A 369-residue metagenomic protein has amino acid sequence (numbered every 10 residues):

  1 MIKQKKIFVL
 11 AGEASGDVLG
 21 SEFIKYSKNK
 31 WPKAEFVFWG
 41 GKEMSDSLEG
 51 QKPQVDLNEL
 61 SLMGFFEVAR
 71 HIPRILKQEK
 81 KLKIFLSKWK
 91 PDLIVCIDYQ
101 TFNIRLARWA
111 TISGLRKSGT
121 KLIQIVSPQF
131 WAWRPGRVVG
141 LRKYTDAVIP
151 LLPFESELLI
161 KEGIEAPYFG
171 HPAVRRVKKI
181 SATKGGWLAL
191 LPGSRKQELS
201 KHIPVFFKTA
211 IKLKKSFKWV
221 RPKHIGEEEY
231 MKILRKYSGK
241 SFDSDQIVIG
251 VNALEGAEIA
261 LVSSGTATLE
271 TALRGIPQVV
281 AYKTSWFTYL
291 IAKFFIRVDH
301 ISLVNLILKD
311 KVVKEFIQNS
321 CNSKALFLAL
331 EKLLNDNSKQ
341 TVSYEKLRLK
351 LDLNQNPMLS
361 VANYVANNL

Functional and structural regions predicted by a protein language model:
M1-L369: Nucleotide-activated sugar donor-binding and catalytic core shared by glycosyltransferases and related lipid-linked
